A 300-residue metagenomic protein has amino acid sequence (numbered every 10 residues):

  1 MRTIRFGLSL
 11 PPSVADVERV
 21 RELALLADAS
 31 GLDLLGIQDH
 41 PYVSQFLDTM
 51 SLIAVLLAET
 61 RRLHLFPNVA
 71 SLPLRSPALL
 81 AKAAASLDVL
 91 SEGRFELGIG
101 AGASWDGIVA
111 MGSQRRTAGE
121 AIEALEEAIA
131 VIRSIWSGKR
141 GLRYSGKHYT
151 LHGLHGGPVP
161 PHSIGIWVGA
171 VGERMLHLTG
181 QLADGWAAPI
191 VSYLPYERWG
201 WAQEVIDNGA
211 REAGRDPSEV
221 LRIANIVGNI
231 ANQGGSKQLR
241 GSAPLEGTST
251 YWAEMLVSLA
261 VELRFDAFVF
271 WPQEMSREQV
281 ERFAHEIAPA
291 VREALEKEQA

Functional and structural regions predicted by a protein language model:
M1-E59, I164, Q273-E278, E286 (+1 more regions): N-terminal beta1-alpha1-beta2 module of alpha/beta enzyme domains
M1-P12, A103-V109, Y144-S163, L221-G241: N-terminal small/glycine-rich loop or linker at the start of catalytic domains across soluble metabolic enzymes
R2-A15, L74-Y144, I190-W201: Flexible, glycine-rich active-site loops centered on histidine and acidic residues that chelate a metal or position
F6-L10, L35-I37, L65-N68, F95-I99 (+4 more regions): Hydrophobic faces of well-ordered beta-strands that scaffold small-molecule active sites in alpha/beta enzyme cores
G7-E18, A70-P77, P161-V171, K237-Y251: Active-site mouth loops of central-metabolism enzymes
A15-A27, L80-A83, G169-L178, L245-V261: Short, acidic/polar
G31, L56, L87, L97 (+7 more regions): Conserved, mostly hydrophobic/aromatic
L47-P67, A124-V131, E212, F283-E298: Alpha-helix-loop-beta-strand connector modules within alpha/beta enzyme cores
